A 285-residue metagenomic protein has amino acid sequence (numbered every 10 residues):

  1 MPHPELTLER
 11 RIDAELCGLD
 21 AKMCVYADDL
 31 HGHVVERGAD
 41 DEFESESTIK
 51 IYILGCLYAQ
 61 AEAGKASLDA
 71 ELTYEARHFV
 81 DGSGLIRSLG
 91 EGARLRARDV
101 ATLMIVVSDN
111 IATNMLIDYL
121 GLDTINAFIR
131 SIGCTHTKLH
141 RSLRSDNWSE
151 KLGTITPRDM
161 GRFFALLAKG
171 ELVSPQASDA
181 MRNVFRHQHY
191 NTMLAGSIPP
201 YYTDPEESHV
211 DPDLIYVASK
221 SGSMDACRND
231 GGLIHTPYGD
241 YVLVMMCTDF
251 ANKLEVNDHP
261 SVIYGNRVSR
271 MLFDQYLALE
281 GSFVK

Functional and structural regions predicted by a protein language model:
M1-E44: Beta-lactamase-like hydrolase cores
P2-A14, V34, G170-T192, G196 (+3 more regions): Structured C-terminal helix/loop/strand segments within mature extracytoplasmic catalytic/sensor domains
L19-M23, M115-L172: Mid-domain, small-residue-enriched loop/turn segments at the edges of structured enzyme/sensor domains
R37-E44, G90, A97, A101 (+2 more regions): A short glycine/serine-rich beta->alpha loop
E44-L72, L243: Active-site SXXK
G55-A63, V106, D118, R162-K169 (+1 more regions): Short glycine/serine- and small hydrophobic-enriched flexible loop segments
A63-L89: Short, glycine/proline-biased beta-turn/loop segments that scaffold the active-site neighborhood
F79-N114, G153: Conserved catalytic neighborhood of penicillin-recognizing serine enzymes
